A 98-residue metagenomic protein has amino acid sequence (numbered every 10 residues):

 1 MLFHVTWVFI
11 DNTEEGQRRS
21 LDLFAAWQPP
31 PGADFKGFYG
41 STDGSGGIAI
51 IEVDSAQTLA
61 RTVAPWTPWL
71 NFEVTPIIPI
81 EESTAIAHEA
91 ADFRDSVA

Functional and structural regions predicted by a protein language model:
M1-A98: Conserved, structured core segments of small domains
